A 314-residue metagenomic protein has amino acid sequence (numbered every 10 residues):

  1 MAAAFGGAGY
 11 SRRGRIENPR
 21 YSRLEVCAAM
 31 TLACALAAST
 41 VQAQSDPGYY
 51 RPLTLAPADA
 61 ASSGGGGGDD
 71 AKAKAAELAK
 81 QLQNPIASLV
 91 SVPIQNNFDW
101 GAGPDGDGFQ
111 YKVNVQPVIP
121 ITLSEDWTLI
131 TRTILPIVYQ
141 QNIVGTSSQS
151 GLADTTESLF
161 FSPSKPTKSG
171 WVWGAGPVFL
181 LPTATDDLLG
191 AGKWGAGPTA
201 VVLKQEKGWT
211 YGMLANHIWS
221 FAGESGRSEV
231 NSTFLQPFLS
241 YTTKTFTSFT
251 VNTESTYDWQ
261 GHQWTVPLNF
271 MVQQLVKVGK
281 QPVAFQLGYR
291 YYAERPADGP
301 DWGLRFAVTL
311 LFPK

Functional and structural regions predicted by a protein language model:
M1-A73, K314: Cleavable N-terminal export/targeting peptides
S45-K314: Transmembrane beta-barrel domains of Gram-negative outer membranes and organellar outer membranes
